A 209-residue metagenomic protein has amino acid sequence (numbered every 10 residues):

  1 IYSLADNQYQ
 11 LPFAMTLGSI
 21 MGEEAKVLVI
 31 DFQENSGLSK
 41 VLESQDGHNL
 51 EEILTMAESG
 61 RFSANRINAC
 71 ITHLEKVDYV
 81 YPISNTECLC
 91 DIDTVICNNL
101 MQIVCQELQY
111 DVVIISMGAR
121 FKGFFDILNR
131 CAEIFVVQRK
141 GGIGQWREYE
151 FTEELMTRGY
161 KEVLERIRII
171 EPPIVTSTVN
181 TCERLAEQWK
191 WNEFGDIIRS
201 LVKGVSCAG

Functional and structural regions predicted by a protein language model:
I1-E34, L38: Walker A/P-loop phosphate-binding motif and the immediately C-terminal alpha-helix
Y2-N7, D31-E34, P82-S84, S116-A119 (+2 more regions): Structural motif
Q10, D93, G144-R147, K190-F194 (+1 more regions): Phosphate/oxyanion-binding active-site loops and adjacent basic polyanion-contact surfaces
E23-Y79: Phosphate-binding loop that captures ATP/GTP phosphates
I67-N68, H73-F125: Phosphate-binding/switch loop-helix module in NTP-utilizing enzymes
N99-K190: Conserved catalytic-core segment of NTP-binding enzymes
C182-G209: NTP-binding/hydrolysis catalytic cores, primarily Walker-type P-loop NTPases
